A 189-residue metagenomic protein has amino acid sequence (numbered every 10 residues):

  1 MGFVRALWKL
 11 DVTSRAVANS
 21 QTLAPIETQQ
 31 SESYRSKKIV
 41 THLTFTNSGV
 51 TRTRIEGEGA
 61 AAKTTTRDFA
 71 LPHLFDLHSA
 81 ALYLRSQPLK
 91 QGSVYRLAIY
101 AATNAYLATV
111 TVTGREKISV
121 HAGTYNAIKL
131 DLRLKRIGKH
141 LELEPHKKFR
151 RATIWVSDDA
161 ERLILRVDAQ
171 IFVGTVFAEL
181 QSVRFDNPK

Functional and structural regions predicted by a protein language model:
M1-N47, P88-K189: Acidic, serine/threonine-rich low-complexity disordered tracts
T46-T103: Active-site/ligand-binding surface loops and adjacent short beta/alpha elements that line catalytic pockets across
